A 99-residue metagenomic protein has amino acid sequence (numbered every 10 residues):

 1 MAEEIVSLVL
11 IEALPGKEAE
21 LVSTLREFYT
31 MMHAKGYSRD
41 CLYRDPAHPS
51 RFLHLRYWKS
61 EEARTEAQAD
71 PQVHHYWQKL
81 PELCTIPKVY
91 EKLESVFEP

Functional and structural regions predicted by a protein language model:
M1-V6, R39-F52, Y76-P99: Glycine-rich beta-strand-turn "strand-cap" elements at beta-sheet edges
V6-V9, A13, A63: Small-side-chain structural scaffolding
V9, L21, D40: GIY-YIG nuclease signature motif recognition
L10-E12, Y43, L55-Y57: Short hydrophobic/aromatic beta-strand micro-patches that form the beta-sheet surface supporting nucleotide- or nucleic
E12-S23: Short, surface-exposed ligand-recognition loops at beta-strand->loop->(often short) alpha-helix junctions that present
E27-R39, Y57-E91: An amphipathic, aromatic/His-enriched active-site/gating alpha helix that lines ligand/cofactor pockets
